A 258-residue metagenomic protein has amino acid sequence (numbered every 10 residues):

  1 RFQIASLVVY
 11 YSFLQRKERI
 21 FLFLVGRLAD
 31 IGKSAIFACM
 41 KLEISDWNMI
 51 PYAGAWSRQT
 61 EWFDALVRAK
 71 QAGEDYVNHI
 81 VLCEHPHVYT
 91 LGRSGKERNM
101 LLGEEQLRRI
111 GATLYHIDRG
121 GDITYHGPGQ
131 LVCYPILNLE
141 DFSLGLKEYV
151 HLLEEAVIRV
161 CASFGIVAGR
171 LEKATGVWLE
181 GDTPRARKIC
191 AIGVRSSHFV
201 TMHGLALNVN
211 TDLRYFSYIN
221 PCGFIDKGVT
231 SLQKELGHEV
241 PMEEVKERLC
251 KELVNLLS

Functional and structural regions predicted by a protein language model:
Q3, L7, L14, L22-L24: Short hydrophobic targeting helices and cationic amphipathic motifs that mediate membrane/organellar targeting
C39-A186, E239-V240: N-terminal lobe of the biotin/lipoate ligase/transferase fold
I166-L171, M202-H203, Y215-I219: Short conserved catalytic/interaction loops centered on acidic-Pro-aromatic/His motifs
W178, R195, L213-S258: C-terminal accessory segment of soluble enzyme catalytic cores
I189-I192: Histidine/acidic-rich helix-loop-helix segments that form or flank divalent-metal centers in metalloenzyme catalytic
V200-N208: Conserved phosphate/anionic-ligand binding catalytic regions in large, soluble enzymes, centered on
